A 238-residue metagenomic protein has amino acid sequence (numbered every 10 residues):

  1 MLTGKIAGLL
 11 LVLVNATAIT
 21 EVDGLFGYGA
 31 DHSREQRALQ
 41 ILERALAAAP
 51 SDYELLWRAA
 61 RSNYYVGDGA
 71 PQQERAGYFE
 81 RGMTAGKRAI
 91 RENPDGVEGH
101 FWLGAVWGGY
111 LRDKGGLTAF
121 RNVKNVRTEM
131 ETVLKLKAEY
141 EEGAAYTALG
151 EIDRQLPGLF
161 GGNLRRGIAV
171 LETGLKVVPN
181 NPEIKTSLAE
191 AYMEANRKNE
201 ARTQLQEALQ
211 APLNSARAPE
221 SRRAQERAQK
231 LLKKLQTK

Functional and structural regions predicted by a protein language model:
L11-D68: N-terminal leader/linker segments that initiate helical-solenoid repeat arrays
L25, N63, A70, W107 (+4 more regions): Residue at a conserved register position within TPR or TPR-like alpha-solenoid repeats
G27-E43, Q73-K87, A119-R127, F160-I168: Helix-turn-helix repeat elements of alpha-solenoid scaffolds
P50, P94-D95, A138-Y140, P179: Short coil turns that delineate tetratricopeptide repeat
L55, G99, E142-A145, I184 (+1 more regions): TPR alpha-solenoid repeat register
A144, Q155, G162, E194 (+1 more regions): Terminal, low-structured helical/coil segments at or just beyond the last alpha-helical repeat
